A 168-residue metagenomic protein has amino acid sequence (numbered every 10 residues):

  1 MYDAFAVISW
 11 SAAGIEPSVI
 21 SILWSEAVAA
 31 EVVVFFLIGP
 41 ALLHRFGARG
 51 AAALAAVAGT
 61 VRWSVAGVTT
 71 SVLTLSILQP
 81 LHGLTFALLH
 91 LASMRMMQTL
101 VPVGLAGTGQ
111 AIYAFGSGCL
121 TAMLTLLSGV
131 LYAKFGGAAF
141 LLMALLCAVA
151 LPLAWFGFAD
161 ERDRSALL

Functional and structural regions predicted by a protein language model:
M1-L23: Helix-loop boundary and gating motifs at the non-cytosolic
P17-S18, V101-Y113: Loop-to-transmembrane helix entry/capping segments in MFS-fold secondary transporters and related SLC/MFSD carriers
V34-G47, Y132: Helix-to-loop junctions at the C-terminal end of transmembrane segments in multipass secondary transporters
G50-V65: Structural signature of the two symmetry-related core transmembrane helices
G67-L78: Helix-loop junctions at membrane interfaces in 12-TM secondary transporters
L88-V101: Intracellular juxtamembrane helix-capping segments at the cytosolic ends of symmetry-related transmembrane helices
G107-A133: A late C-terminal transmembrane helix in Major Facilitator Superfamily
V130-V149: A membrane-interface helix-boundary motif in multi-pass transporters
